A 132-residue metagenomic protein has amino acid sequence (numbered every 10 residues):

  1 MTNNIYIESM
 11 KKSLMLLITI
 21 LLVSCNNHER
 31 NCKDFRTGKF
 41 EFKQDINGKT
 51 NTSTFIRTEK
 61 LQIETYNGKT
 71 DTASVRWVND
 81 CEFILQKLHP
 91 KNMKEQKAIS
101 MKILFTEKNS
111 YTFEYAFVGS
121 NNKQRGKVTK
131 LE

Functional and structural regions predicted by a protein language model:
M1-S13: Positively charged n-region of N-terminal signal peptides that target proteins for export
L21-S24: C-terminal motif of bacterial Sec signal peptides marking the signal peptidase cleavage site
N26-H28: Bacterial signal peptide processing site
C32-G48: Tryptophan-anchored aromatic micro-motifs
N51-V78: N-terminal glycine/threonine-rich, aromatic-flanked beta-hairpin/loop signature
E64, I103, T112-R125: Short, exposed beta-strand-loop hairpins at the edges of beta-sheets in extracellular/periplasmic proteins
S74-E82, I103-S110, K130-E132: A short, structured loop/turn motif at beta-sheet edges
L85-E107: An anionic, turn-rich surface loop/hairpin at beta-sheet edges that serves as a generic interaction/coordination patch
